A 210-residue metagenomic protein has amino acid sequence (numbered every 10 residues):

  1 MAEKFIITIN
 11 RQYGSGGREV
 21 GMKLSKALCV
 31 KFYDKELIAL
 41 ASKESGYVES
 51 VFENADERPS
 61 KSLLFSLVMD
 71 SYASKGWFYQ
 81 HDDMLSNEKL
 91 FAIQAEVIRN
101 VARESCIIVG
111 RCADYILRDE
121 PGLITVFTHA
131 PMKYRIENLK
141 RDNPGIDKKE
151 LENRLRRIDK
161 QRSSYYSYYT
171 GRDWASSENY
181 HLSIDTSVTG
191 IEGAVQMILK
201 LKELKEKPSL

Functional and structural regions predicted by a protein language model:
I9-S25: Glycine-rich phosphate-binding P-loop
K31-K43: Short beta-strand-centered segment that lines the nucleotide-binding/catalytic pocket of NTP-utilizing
S42-S105: ATP-dependent small-molecule kinase phosphotransfer cores that center on conserved nucleotide phosphate-binding segments
S62-V68, D147-I191: Small-molecule kinase domains that catalyze NTP-dependent phosphoryl transfer to phosphate-bearing small molecules
A95, I191-L199: Short, amphipathic alpha-helical "lid/cap" segments that border enzyme active or binding sites
V101, C106, C112-D119: RNA pseudouridine synthases
D119-D142, I146-I158: Conserved phosphate-donor/acceptor-positioning beta-strand/loop module used by diverse small-molecule
